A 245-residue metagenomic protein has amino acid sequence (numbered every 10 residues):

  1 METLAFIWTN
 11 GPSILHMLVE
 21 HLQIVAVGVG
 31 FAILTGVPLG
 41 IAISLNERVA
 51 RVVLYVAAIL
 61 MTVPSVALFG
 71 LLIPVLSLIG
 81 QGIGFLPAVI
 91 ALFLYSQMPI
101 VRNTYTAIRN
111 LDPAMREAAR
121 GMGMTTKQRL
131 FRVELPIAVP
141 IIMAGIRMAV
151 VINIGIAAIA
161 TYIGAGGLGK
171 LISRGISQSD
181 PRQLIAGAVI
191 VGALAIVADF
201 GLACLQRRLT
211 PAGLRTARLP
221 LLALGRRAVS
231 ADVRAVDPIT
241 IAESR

Functional and structural regions predicted by a protein language model:
M1, F200-R245: Transmembrane alpha-helical segments of polytopic membrane transport and secretion proteins
M1-V29, L76: Periplasmic/extracellular loop-to-transmembrane helix junction in inner-membrane transport proteins
H16-I24, L71-P99, V139, Q183 (+1 more regions): Loop-to-helix entry region at the N-terminal start of transmembrane alpha-helices in multi-pass membrane transporters
L39-L72, L92, R102-T106: Cytoplasmic-entry segments and transmembrane alpha-helices of multi-pass inner-membrane transporters
I41, R51, N103, A107-N110 (+2 more regions): Membrane-spanning helices that line or support transport/gating and their immediate boundary helices in channels
N103-M143, L168: Short cytoplasmic-facing helical segments at TM-TM junctions of multi-pass membrane proteins
K127-A160, A186, V191: Transmembrane alpha-helices
L168-C204: Hydrophobic alpha-helical transmembrane segments of polytopic membrane proteins
